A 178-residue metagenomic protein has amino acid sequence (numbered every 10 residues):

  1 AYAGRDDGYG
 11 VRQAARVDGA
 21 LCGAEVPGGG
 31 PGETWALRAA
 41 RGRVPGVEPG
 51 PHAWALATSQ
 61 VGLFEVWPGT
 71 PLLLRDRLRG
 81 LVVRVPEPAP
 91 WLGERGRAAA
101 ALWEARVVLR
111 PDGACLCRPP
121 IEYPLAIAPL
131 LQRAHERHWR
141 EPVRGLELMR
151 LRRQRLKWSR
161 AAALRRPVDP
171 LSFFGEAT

Functional and structural regions predicted by a protein language model:
A1-E65: Accessory interdomain/linker segments of ATP-dependent helicases and helicase-like nucleic-acid enzymes that mediate
A55, L78, L102, V108-D112: Eukaryotic chromatin- and chromosome-associated nuclear factors, especially histone mark writers/erasers/readers
S59-V61, P68-T70, A98-A100: Short, well-ordered loop/turn elements at secondary-structure boundaries
W67-P86: OB-fold (S1/OB) nucleic-acid-binding surfaces
R79, V85-P90, R110-C117: Polyanion-binding and phosphate-handling cores
E87-R106: Short nucleic-acid-contacting surface segments enriched for D/E, G, S/T with interspersed K/R
L116-E122, I127-T178: C-terminal effector modules of nucleic-acid-centric enzymes and ribosome-associated factors
